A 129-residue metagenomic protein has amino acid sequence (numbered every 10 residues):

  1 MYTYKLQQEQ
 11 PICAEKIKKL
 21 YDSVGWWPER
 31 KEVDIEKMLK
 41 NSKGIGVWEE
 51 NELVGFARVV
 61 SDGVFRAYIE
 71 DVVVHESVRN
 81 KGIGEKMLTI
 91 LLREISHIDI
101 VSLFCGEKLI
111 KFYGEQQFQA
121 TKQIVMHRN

Functional and structural regions predicted by a protein language model:
M1-E32, I124-V125: Short amphipathic alpha-helix that is part of the acyltransferase structural core
E36-G46, D99: A short helix-loop-beta-strand connector motif used in the catalytic cores of GNAT acetyltransferases and, in some
K43-A57: Conserved beta-hairpin
S61-I69, R79: A conserved beta-turn-beta hairpin within the catalytic core of GNAT-like acetyltransferases that forms part
S77-M87: Conserved acetyl-CoA pyrophosphate-binding loop and the N-cap/start of the following alpha-helix in GNAT-like
E85-R93, E115: Hydrophobic, well-ordered beta-alpha structural blocks that scaffold small-molecule cofactor pockets
H97-S102, E107-N129: Conserved active-site alpha-helix within GNAT-family acetyltransferase domains
